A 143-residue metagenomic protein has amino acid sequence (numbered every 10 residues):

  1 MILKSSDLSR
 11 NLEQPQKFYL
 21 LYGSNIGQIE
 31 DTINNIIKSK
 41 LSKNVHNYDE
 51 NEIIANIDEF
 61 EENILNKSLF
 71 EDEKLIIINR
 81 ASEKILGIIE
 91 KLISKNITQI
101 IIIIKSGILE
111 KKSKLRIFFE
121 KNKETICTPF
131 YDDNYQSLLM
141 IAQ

Functional and structural regions predicted by a protein language model:
M1-Y19, S24-Q143: Non-catalytic interfacial helical region
